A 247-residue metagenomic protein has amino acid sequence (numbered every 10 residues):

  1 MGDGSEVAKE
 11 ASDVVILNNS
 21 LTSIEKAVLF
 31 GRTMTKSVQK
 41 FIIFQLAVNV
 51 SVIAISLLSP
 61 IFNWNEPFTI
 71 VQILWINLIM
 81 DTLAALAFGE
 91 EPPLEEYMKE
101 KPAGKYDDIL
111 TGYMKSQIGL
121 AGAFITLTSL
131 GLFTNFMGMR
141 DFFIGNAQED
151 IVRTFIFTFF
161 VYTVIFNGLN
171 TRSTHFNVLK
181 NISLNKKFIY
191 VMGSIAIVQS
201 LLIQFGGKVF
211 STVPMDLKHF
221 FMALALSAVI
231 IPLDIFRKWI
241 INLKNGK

Functional and structural regions predicted by a protein language model:
D3-H175: Membrane-embedded transport module
L57-E66, G138, S200-D216: Transmembrane helix-loop junctions at the membrane interface of multipass transporters and ion channels
W75, D216-I230: Small-residue-rich transmembrane alpha-helices that serve as helix-helix interface/gating elements in multipass
A123, I165, I197, G206 (+1 more regions): Hydrophobic, well-ordered secondary-structure elements that form the walls of internal hydrophobic environments
T128-L132, S194-V209: Hydrophobic alpha-helical transmembrane segments in multi-pass integral membrane proteins
V164-G168, I230-K238: Alpha-helical transmembrane segments
K180-I189: Cytoplasmic-side transmembrane-helix entry/capping segments in multi-pass membrane proteins
F236-K247: Membrane-interface capping segments at transmembrane-helix boundaries
